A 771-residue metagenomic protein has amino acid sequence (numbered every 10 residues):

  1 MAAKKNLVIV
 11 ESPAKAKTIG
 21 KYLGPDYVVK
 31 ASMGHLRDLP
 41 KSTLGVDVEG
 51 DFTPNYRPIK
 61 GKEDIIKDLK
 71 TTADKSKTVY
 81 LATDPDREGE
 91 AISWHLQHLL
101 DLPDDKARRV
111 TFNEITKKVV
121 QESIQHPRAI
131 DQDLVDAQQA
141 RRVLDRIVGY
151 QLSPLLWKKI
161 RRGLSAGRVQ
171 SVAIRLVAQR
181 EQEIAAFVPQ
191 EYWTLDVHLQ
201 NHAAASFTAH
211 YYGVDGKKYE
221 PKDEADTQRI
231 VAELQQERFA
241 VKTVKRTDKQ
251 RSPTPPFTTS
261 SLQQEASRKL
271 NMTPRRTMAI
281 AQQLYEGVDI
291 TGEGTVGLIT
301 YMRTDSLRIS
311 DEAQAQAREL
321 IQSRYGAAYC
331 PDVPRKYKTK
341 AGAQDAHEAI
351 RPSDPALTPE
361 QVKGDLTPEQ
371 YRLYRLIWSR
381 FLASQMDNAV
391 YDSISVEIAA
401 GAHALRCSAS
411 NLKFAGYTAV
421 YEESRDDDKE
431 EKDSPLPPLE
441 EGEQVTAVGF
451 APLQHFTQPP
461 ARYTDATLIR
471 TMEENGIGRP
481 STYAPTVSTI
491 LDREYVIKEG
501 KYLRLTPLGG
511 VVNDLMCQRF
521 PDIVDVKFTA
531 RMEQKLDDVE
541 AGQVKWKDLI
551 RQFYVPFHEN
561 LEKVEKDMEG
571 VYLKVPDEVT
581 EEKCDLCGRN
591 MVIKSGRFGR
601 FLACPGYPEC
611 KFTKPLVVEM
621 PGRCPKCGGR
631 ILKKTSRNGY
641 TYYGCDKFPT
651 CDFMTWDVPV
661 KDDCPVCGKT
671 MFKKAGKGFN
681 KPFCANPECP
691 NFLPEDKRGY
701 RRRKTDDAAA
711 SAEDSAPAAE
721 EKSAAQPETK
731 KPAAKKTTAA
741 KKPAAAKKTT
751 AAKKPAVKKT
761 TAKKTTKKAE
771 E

Functional and structural regions predicted by a protein language model:
M1-R142, Q151, Y212-G213, P221-E224 (+3 more regions): Intrinsically disordered, low-complexity regulatory segments
A2-L7, T18, S153, A186 (+3 more regions): Basic, low-complexity terminal or inter-domain segments flanking catalytic cores
K4, D84-P85, R161-S165, R246-P255 (+3 more regions): Conserved short loop/turn motifs at secondary-structure junctions
K17-P40, S171-E220, S384-K432: Structured, non-catalytic alpha/beta "coupling" segments that mediate domain-domain communication and provide generic
I115, V119-V197, T247: C-terminal or mid-to-C-terminal helical accessory/interaction module adjacent to the motor/catalytic core
R141-L152, V169, V197-L199, K249-S261 (+6 more regions): Core structural elements
E220-P255, E443: Metal- or metallocofactor-binding catalytic centers and their adjacent structured scaffolds across diverse enzyme
V241-V244, P253-A266, E293-M302, P459-T471: Short acidic, hydrophobic short linear motifs in intrinsically disordered regions
